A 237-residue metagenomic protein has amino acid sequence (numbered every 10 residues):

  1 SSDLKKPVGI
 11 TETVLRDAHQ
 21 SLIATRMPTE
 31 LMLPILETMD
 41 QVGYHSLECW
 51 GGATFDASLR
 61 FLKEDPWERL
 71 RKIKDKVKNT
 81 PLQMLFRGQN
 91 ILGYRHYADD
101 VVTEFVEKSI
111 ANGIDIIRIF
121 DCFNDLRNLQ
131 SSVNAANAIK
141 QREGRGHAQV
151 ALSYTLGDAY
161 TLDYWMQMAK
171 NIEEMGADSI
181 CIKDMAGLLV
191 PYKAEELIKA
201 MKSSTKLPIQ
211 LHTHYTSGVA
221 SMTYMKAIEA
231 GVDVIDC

Functional and structural regions predicted by a protein language model:
P7-C49, A57-S58: Conserved N-terminal beta1-alpha1 strand-loop-helix module at the mouth
G9-L15, H45-C49, T80-G88, D115-I119 (+4 more regions): Hydrophobic faces of well-ordered beta-strands that scaffold small-molecule active sites in alpha/beta enzyme cores
E37, E107, N134, K170 (+2 more regions): Alpha-helical segments flanking ligand/cofactor-binding loops in enzyme cores
G43, G113-D115, E174-D178, T205-L207 (+1 more regions): Glycine-enriched alpha-helix->loop->beta-strand junction motifs that scaffold or abut catalytic
G51-I139, H147-E173, V190: Active-site beta->alpha loop and helix N-cap motifs at the rims of alpha/beta catalytic domains
Y160-I172, S217-D233: Catalytic cores of alpha/beta
G187-K206: Active-site/ligand-binding-proximal alpha/beta "capping" segment
